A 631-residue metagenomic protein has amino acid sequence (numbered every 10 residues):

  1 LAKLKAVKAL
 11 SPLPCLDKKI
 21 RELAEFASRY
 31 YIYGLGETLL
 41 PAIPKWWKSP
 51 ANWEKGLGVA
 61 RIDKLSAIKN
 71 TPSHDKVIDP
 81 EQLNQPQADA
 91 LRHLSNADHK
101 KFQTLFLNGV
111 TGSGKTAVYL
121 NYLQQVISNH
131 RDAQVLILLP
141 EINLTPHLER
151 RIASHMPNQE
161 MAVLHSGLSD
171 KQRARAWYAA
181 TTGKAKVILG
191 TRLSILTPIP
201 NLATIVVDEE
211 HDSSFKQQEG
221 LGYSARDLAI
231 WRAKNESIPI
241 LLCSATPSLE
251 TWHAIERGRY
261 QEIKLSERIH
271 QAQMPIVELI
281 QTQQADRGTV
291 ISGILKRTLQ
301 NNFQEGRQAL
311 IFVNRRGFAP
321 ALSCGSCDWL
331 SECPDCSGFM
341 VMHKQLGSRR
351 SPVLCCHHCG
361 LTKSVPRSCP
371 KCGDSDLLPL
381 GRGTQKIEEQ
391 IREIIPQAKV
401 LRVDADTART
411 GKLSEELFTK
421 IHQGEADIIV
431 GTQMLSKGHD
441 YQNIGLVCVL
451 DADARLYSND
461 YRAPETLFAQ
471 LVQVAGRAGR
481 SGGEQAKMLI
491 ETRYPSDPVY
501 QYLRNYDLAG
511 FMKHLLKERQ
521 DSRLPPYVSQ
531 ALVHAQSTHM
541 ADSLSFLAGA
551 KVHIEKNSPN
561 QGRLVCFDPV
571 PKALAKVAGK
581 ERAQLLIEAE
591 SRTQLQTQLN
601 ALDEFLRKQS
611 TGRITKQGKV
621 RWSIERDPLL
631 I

Functional and structural regions predicted by a protein language model:
L1-C15, V353-H357, P370-D376, L380-A405 (+2 more regions): Conserved nucleotide-binding/hydrolysis modules and their immediate coupling elements across P-loop/ASCE NTPase motors
L1-S244, T251, E256-A272, F303-Q304 (+4 more regions): Accessory, non-ATPase domains that flank or precede helicase/AAA+ motor cores in DNA-metabolism machines
L13, D17-R21, I32, G36 (+24 more regions): Amphipathic alpha-helical transducer elements in NTP-driven molecular machines
Y33, P41, D170, T182-A185 (+4 more regions): Cys/His-rich Zn2+-binding cysteine-cluster or related metal-binding knuckle/ribbon modules and their
P50-W53, E278, Q283, S331-E332 (+5 more regions): Accessory helical-bundle/CTD segments and flexible terminal tails appended to RecA-like ATPase motors
T116, A133-E149, L299-G325, L377-E388 (+2 more regions): Conserved strand-helix element at the start of the C-terminal RecA-like helicase core
L139-R151, H155, M161-R175, G190-T197 (+7 more regions): Conserved helicase motor
A162-D170, D212-Y223, Q283-T289, D376-L380 (+2 more regions): Flexible beta-alpha connector loops of hexameric P-loop NTPases
